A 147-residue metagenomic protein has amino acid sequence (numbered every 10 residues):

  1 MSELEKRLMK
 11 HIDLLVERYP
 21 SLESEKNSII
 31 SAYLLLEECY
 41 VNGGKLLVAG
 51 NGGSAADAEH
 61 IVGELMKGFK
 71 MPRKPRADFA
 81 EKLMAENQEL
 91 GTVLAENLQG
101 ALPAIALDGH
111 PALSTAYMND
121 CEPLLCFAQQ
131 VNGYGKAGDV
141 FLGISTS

Functional and structural regions predicted by a protein language model:
M1-E23: Generic N-terminal amphipathic, Lys/Arg-enriched alpha-helix
L4, E25-S28, S54: Residue-level recognition of alpha-helical structural elements
H11, R18, A32-L35, I61 (+1 more regions): A ubiquitous structural signal for well-ordered alpha-helices
Y19-N27, F141-S147: Short, glycine-rich nucleotide/cofactor-binding loops
E23-N42: A short, well-structured juxtamembrane/interface segment
E38-Y134: Glycine-rich, small/polar surface segments that engage phosphate groups of diverse ligands
K45-A49, A137-S147: A short, small-residue-rich loop immediately preceding and capping a beta-strand
